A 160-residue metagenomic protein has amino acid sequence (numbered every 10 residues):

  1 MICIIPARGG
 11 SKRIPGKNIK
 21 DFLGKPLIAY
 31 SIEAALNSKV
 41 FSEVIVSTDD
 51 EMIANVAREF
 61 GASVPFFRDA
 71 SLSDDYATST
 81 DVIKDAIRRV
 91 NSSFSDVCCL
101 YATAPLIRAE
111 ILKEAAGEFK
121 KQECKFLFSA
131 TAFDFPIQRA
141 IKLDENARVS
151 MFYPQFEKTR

Functional and structural regions predicted by a protein language model:
I2-S47: N-terminal glycine-rich phosphate-binding loop and ensuing alpha1 helix
C3-I5, V46, C99, F126-S129: Structural beta-sheet core signal
G9-S11, A102-P105: Short glycine-rich anion-binding loops that position phosphate/pyrophosphate groups of nucleotides and phosphorylated
L36, R88-N91, K120: Residue-level signal for alpha-helix termini/capping positions
F41, S92-F94, K121-C124: Short, high-confidence coil segments that cap the C-terminus of an alpha-helix and link into the following beta-strand
I45, E51-C98, L106-E110, E114: Short phosphate-binding loop-to-helix
D81, D85, P105-R160: Conserved core of the sugar-phosphate nucleotidyltransferase
